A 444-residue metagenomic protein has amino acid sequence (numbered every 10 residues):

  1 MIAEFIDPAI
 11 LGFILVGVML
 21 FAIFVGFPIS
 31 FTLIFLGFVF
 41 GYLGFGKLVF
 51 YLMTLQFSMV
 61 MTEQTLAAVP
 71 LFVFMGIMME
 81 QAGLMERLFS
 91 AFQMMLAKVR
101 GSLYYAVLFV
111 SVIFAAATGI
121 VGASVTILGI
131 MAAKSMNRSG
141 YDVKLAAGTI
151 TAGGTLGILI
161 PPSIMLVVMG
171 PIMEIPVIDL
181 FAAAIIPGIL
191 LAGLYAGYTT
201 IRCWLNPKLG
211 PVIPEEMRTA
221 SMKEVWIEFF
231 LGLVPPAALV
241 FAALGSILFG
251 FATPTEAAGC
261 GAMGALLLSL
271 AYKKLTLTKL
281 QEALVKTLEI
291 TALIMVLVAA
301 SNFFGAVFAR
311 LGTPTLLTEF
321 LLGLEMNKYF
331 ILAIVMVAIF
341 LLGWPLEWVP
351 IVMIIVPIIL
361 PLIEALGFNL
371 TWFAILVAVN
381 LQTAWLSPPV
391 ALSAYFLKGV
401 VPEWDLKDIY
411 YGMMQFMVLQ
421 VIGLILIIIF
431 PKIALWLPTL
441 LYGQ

Functional and structural regions predicted by a protein language model:
E4, I172, D179-I290, Y395-Q415 (+2 more regions): Long, contiguous bundles of hydrophobic transmembrane helices that form the permeation core of multi-pass
I6-G12, M61-A67, M94-A106, G122 (+5 more regions): Membrane-interfacial loop-to-helix junctions in multi-pass transporters
A9-L20, V25-F45, A67-F74, I189-Y195 (+7 more regions): Hydrophobic mid-bilayer segments of alpha-helices in multi-pass membrane transport proteins, especially secondary
M19-I29, G76-E80, V110-G122, I150-I158 (+4 more regions): Transmembrane alpha-helix interface/packing and boundary motifs in multi-pass membrane proteins, characterized by
F24, F31-I34, V60-E86, V112 (+4 more regions): Core transmembrane alpha-helical segments of multi-pass membrane transporters/permeases
F40, I127-S139, M169-A182, L311 (+4 more regions): Membrane-interfacial helix-loop connectors
L55-M59, R87-K98, I127-R138, A147 (+11 more regions): Short amphipathic alpha-helical coupling elements at transmembrane boundaries
Q93-V168, W348-V377: Hydrophobic transmembrane alpha-helices that form the pore/transport pathway of multi-pass ion and small-solute
